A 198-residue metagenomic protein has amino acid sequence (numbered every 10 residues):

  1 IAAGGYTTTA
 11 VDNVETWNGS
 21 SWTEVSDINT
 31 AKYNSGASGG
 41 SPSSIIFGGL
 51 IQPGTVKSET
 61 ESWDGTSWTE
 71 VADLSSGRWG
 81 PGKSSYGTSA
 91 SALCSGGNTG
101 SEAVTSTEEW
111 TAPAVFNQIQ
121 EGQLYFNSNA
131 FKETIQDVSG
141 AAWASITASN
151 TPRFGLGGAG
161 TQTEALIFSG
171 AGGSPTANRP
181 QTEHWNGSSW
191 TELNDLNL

Functional and structural regions predicted by a protein language model:
I1-L198: Polar, enzyme-active/binding microenvironments
